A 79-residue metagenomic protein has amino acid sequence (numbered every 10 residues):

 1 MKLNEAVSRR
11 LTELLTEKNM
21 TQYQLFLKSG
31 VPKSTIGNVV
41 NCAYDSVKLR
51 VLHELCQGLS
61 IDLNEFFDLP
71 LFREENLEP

Functional and structural regions predicted by a protein language model:
M1-T21: A short, Lys/Arg-rich alpha-helix, primarily the initiator
L15, F26, C56: The alpha-helix within a helix-turn-helix
T16, N41, L71: Residue-level detection of the helix-turn-helix DNA-binding "recognition helix"
N19-N38: Short alpha-helical DNA-recognition segment
N38, F67-P79: Short, charged recognition helix plus adjacent turn of helix-turn-helix-like nucleic-acid-binding domains
A43-E54: Short, basic-rich loop-to-helix N-cap that marks the start of a DNA-contacting helix
